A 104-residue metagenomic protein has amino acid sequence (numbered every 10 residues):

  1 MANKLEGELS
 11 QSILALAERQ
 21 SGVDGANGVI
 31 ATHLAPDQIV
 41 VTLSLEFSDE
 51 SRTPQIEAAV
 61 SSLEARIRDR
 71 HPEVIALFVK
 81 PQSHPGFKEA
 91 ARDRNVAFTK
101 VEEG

Functional and structural regions predicted by a protein language model:
M1-G104: Peripheral (non-transmembrane) domains and long loops of multi-pass membrane proteins
